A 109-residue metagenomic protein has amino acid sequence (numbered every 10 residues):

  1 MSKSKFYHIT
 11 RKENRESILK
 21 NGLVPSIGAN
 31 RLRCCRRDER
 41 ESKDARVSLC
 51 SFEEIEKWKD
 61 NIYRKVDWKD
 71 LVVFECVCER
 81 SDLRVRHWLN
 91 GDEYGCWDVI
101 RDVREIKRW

Functional and structural regions predicted by a protein language model:
M1-A45: ADP-ribose/NAD+-binding catalytic cleft of ART/PARP-like enzymes
S2-S4, E54, K59, N90: A general marker of short, structured functional hotspots
H8-R11, L49-S51, E75-E79: Short His-Asn-centered micro-motif
K12-R15, E54-E56, S81-L83: Short, solvent-exposed loop/turn segments at secondary-structure junctions
S26-R33, D60, R64-W109: Active-site and NAD+-binding cores of ADP-ribose-processing enzymes
R37-K59: Short, well-structured hydrophobic secondary-structure segments
